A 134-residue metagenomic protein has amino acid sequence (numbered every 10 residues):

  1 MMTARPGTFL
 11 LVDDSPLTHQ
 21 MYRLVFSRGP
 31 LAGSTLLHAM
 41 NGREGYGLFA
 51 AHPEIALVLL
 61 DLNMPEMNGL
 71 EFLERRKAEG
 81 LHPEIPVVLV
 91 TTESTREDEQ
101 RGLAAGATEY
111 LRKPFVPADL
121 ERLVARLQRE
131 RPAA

Functional and structural regions predicted by a protein language model:
P16-L37: Two-component/phosphorelay signaling modules centered on CheY-like receiver
H38-G47, G69: Helix N-cap/capping motif at the beta->alpha junctions
G47, L70-P83: Short amphipathic alpha-helix used as the core "switch/output" element in two-component signaling
P53-L59: Active-site beta3 strand of CheY-like receiver
D61, T91: Active-site residues of response regulator receiver
M64: Receiver (REC) domain active-site loop signature in two-component systems and cognate sites in sensor histidine kinases
E71, S94-E109, R122: Alpha4 helix (beta4-alpha4-beta5 surface) of REC/receiver domains from two-component response regulators
F115-A125: C-terminal output helix
